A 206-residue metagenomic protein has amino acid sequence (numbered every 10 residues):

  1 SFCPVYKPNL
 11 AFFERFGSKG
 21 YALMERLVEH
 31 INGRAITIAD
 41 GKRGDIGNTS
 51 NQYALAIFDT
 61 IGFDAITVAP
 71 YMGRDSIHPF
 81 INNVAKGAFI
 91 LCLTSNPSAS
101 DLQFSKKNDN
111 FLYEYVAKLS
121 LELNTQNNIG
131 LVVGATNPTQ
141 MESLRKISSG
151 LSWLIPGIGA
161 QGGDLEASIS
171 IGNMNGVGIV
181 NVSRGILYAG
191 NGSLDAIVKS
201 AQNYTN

Functional and structural regions predicted by a protein language model:
S1-F2, E29, N206: A short, N-terminal amphipathic alpha-helix
Y6, D40, I66, L144 (+2 more regions): Conserved, mostly hydrophobic/aromatic
P8-T60, N137-Q140: N-terminal active-site wall of soluble small-molecule enzyme domains
A11-F13, K42-I46, Y71, L93-S95 (+3 more regions): Active-site beta-loop-alpha junctions enriched in small/polar residues
A22-G33, Q52, A56, P79 (+5 more regions): Alpha-helical scaffolding segments of alpha/beta enzyme cores, especially the outer helices of TIM-barrel or partial
G41, D45-V132, G150: Conserved anion-binding
A135-N181: A C-terminal functional module that forms or caps the active site or interfaces directly with catalytic machinery
L165-V177, R184, Y188-N206: C-terminal helical cap(s) of enzyme catalytic domains, especially alpha/beta-barrels
